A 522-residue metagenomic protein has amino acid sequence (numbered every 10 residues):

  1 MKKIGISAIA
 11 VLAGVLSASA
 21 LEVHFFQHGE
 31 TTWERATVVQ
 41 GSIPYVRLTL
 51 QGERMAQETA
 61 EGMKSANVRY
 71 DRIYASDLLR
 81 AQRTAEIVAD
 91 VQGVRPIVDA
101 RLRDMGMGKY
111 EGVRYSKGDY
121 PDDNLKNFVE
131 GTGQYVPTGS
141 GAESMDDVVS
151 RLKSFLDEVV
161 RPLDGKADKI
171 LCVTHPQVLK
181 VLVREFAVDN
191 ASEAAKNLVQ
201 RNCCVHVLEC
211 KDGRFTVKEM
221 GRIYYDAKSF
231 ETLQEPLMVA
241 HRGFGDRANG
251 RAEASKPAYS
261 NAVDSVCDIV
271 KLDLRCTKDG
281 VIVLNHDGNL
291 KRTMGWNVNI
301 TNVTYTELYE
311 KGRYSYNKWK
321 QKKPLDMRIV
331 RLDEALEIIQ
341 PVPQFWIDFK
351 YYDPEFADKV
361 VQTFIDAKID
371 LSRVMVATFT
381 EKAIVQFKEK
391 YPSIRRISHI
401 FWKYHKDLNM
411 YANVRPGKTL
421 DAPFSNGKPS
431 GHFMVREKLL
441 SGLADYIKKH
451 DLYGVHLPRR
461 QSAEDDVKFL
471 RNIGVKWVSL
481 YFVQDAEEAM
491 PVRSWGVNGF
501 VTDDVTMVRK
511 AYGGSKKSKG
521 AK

Functional and structural regions predicted by a protein language model:
A10, A18-A20: Boundary at the C-terminal end of the N-terminal hydrophobic targeting segment
L21, M105-K117, G165-D168, R184-F230: Acidic, low-complexity terminal tails and accessory targeting/binding regions of phosphate-metabolizing enzymes
L21-V98, M107, D146-V149: Active-site-proximal alpha-helix that buttresses catalytic centers in soluble enzyme cores
V46-R47, D90-K153, E219-G221: Phosphate-handling substructures
R69-D77, K169-V173, V376: Short glycine-rich phosphate-binding loop at a beta-alpha junction
R69-R101, D123-N127, V207-Q234: Conserved histidine-centered catalytic loops in small-molecule metabolism enzymes
D77, V94-E111, R373-A383, I400-W402: A short, structured active-site edge motif that brings together acidic residues
Y225-K522: Phosphate-group recognition and catalysis centered on beta-loop-alpha active-site segments
